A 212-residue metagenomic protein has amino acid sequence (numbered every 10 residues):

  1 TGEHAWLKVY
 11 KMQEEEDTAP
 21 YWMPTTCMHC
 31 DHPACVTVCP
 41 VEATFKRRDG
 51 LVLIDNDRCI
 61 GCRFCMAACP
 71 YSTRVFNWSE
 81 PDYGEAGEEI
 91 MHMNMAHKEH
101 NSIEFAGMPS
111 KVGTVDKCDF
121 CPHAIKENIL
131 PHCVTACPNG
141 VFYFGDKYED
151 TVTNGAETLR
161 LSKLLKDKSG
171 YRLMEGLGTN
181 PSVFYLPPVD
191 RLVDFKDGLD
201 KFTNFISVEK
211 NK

Functional and structural regions predicted by a protein language model:
T1-K212: Non-ligating segments of multi-cofactor redox enzymes
